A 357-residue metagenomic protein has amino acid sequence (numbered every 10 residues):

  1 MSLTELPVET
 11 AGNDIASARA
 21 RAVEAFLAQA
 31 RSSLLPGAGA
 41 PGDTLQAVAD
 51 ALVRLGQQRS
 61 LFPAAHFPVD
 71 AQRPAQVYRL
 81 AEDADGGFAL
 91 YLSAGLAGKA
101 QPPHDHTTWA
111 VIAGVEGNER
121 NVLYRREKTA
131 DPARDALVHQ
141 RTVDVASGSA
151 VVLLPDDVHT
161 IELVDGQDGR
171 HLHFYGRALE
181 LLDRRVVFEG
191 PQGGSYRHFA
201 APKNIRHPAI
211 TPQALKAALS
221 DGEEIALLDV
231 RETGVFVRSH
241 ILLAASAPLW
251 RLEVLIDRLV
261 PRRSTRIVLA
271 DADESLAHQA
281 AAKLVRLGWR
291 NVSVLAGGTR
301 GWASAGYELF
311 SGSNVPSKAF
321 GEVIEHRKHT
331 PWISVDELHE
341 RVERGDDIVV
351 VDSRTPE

Functional and structural regions predicted by a protein language model:
M1-R59: N-terminal leader/capping segments at the start of a protein or of a new domain
F67-A97: A short glycine-rich, His/Asp/Glu-containing loop-to-beta-strand
Y91-D105, L154-D156: Conserved short histidine dyad/triad with adjacent acidic residue
A97, T107-R126: Glycine- and acidic-residue-biased ligand/ion/polar-headgroup-sensing regions
V111, R126-V158: Short acidic-glycine-tyrosine-enriched beta hairpin
V111-A113, G166-L182: A short hydrophobic beta-strand segment most commonly corresponding to one strand of the jelly-roll/cupin
A146, L154-F174: Ligand-binding loop in jelly-roll beta-barrel domains
K203-A226, V230-V349, S353-E357: Rhodanese-like catalytic fold shared by cysteine-dependent sulfurtransferases and DSP/PTP-type phosphatases
